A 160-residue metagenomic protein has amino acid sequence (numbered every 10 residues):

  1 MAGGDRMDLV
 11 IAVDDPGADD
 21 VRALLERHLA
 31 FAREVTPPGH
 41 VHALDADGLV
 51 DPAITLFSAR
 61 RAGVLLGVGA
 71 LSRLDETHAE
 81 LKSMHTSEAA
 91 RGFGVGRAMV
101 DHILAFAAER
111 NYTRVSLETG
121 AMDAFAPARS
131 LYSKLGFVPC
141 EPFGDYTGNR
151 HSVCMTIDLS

Functional and structural regions predicted by a protein language model:
M1-R6: Short, Lys/Arg-enriched N-terminal segments with co-localized hydrophobic residues within the first ~10-30 amino acids
L9-H78, K82, S87, V100-D101 (+4 more regions): Acetyl-CoA-dependent GNAT
I54, R150-C154: Short hydrophobic/aromatic beta-strand or adjacent loop that forms the aromatic wall/cage of a ligand/substrate-binding
S87-A89, F93: Active-site acidic-Proline motif in GNAT/NAT acetyltransferases
F93, R97, D101: Residues forming the Rossmann-fold NAD(P)(H) cofactor-binding site
A107-G120: Conserved GNAT acetyl-CoA-binding A-motif
L117-A128, Y146-R150: Conserved beta-strand-loop-alpha-helix junction that forms the acyl-donor binding cleft
Y132, F137: Conserved active-site tyrosine of GNAT-family acetyltransferases
